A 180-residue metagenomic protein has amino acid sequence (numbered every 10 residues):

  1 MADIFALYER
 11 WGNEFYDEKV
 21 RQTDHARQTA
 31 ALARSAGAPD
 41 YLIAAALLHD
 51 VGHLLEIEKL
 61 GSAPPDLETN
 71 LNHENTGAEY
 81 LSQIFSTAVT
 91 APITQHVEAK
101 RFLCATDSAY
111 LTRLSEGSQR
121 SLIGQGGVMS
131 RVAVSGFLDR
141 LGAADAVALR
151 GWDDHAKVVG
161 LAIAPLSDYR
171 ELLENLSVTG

Functional and structural regions predicted by a protein language model:
M1-I4, A146, L166: Alpha-helix initiation and N-capping motif
M1-Y8, D40: Basic, low-complexity segments
F5-R27, G52-E56, G61-A63: Active-site flanking loop/helix segments enriched in acidic
L7-W11, Y80, P92, W152 (+1 more regions): Residues that form generic nucleotide/phosphate-binding pockets
Q22, N70, A162: Aromatic-acidic/polar surface patches that form glycan- and anion
L32-G151: Divalent metal-dependent catalytic cores for phosphoryl transfer on phosphate-bearing substrates
H155-G180: Charged phosphate-binding loop/patch that engages nucleotide di/tri-phosphates or the phosphate backbone of nucleic
